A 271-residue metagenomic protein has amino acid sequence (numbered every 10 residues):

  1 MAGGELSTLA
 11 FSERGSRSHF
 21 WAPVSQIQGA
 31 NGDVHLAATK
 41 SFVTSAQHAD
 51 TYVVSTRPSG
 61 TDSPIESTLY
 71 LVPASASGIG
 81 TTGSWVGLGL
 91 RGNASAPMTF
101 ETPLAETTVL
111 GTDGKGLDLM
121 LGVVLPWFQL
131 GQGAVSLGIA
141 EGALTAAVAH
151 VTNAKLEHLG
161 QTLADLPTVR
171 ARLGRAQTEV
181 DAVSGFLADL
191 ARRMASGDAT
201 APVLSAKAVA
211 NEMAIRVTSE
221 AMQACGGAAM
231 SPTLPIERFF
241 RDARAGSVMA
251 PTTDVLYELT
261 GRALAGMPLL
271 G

Functional and structural regions predicted by a protein language model:
M1-T44, H48: Glycine-rich flavin
S41-A46, W127-G131, G246-M249: Glycine-rich phosphate/pyrophosphate-binding beta-alpha loops
F42-I79: A short core secondary-structure module
W85-T178: Glycine-rich beta->alpha junctions and the first turn(s) of the following alpha-helix
P126-Q129, G133, A164-L173, A199-V209 (+1 more regions): Alpha-helical scaffold segments that form or flank carboxylate-/histidine-based iron centers
G138, G174, T178-D181, A208-I215 (+1 more regions): Generic structural signal for well-ordered, non-transmembrane alpha-helical segments in soluble/cytosolic regions
D181-V209, M222-M230: C-terminal helix-coil-helix/basic helical segment that borders enzyme active sites and/or dimer interfaces and provides
G227-G271: Glycine-rich phosphate/cofactor-binding loops in nucleotide/flavin-utilizing enzymes
